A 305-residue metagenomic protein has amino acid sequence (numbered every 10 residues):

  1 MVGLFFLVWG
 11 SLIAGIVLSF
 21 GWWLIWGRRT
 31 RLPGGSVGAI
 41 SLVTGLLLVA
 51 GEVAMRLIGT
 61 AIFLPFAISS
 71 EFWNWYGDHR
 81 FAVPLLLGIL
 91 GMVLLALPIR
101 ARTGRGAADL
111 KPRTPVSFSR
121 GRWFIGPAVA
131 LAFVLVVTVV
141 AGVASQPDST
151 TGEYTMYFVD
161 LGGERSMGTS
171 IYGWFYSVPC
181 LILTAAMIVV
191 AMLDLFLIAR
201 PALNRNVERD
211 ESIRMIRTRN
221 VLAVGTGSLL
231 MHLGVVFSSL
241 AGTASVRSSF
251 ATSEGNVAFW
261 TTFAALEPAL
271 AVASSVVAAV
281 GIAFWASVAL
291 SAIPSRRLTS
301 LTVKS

Functional and structural regions predicted by a protein language model:
M1-P147: N-terminal membrane-targeting/anchoring modules of bacterial envelope and secretion proteins
M1-W9, M55-V83, V140-C180, F237-A273: Membrane interfacial helix motifs at helix-loop boundaries and amphipathic/re-entrant anchors
F6-L24, L183-N206, D210-S305: C-terminal transmembrane-bundle signature of multipass membrane proteins, characterized by strong activation on
L94-R219, G225-S228, H232: Generic multipass alpha-helical transmembrane bundles of integral membrane proteins
